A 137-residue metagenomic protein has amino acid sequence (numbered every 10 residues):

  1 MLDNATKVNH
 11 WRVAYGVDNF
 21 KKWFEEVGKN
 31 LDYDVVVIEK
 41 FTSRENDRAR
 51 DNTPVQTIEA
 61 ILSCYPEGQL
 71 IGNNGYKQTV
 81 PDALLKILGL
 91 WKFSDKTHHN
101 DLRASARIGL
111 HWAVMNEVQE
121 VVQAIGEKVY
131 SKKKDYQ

Functional and structural regions predicted by a protein language model:
M1-Q137: Phosphate- and other anionic-substrate recognition elements at nucleic-acid/protein interfaces
